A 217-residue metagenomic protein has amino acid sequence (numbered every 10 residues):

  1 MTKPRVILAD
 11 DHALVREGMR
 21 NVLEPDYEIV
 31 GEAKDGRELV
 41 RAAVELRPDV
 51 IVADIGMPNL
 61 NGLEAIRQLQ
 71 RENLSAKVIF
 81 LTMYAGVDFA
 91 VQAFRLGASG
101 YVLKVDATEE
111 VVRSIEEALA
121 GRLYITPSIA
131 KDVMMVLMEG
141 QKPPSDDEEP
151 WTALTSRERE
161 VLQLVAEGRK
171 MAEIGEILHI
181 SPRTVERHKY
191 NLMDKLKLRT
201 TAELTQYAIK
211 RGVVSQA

Functional and structural regions predicted by a protein language model:
A13-G31: Two-component/phosphorelay signaling modules centered on CheY-like receiver
V15, A53, P58-N61, G86: The feature encodes the CheY-like receiver
D35-E38, N59-E64, A85: Acidic catalytic/metal-coordinating carboxylates
R41, L63-S75: Short amphipathic alpha-helix used as the core "switch/output" element in two-component signaling
L46-V52: Active-site beta3 strand of CheY-like receiver
D88-R95, S99-G100, V105-S156, E160 (+1 more regions): Short, flexible helix-to-coil linker/hinge segments that flank and couple to helix-turn-helix
G168-E203: Recognition helix of helix-turn-helix DNA-binding domains
